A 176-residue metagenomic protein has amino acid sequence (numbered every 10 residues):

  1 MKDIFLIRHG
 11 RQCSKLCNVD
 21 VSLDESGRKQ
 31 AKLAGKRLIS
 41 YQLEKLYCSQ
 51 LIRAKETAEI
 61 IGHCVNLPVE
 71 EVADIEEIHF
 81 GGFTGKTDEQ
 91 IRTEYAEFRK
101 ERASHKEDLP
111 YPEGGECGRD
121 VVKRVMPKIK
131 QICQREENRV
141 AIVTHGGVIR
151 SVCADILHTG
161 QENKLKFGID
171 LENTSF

Functional and structural regions predicted by a protein language model:
I4, E136-G146: Generic beta-sheet signal
I4-L6, G10-T57, G114-V125: Loop-to-helix element that buttresses phosphate recognition and phosphoryl-transfer chemistry
C13-C17, I78-F83, L109-E113: A short acidic, helix-capping loop that chelates divalent metal ions and anchors anionic groups
L33-K100: Phosphate-coordination/substrate-recognition cap region in phosphate-metabolizing enzymes
S40-Q42, I132-N138: Glycine-rich phosphate-binding loop signature in dinucleotide/nucleotide-binding domains
R99-D120: Short glycine/proline- and acidic residue-enriched helix-loop micro-motifs that form flexible lids or anion-recognition
G146-R150, S175: GST superfamily/GST-like fold recognition
T159-F176: Domain-level recognition of soluble alpha/beta enzyme cores, biased toward histidine phosphatases/phosphomutases
